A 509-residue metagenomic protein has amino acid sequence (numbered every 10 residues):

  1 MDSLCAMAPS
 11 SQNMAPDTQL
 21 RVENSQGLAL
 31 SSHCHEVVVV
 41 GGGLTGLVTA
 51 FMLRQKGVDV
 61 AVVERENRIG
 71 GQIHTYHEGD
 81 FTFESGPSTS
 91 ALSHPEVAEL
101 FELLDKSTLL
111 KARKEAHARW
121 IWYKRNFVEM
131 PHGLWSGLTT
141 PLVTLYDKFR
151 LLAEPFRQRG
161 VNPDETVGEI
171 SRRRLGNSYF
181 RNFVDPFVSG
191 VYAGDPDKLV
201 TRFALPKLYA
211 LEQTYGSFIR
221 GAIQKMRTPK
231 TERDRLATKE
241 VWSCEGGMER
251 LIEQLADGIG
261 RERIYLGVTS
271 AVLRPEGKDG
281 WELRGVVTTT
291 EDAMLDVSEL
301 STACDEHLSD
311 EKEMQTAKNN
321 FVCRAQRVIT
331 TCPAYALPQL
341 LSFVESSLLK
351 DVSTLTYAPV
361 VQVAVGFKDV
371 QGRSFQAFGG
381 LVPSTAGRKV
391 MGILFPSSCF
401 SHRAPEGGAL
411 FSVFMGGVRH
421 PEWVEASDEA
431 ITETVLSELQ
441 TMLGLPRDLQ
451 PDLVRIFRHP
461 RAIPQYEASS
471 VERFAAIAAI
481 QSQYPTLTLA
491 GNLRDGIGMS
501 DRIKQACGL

Functional and structural regions predicted by a protein language model:
S3-L4, D17-L20, N24-S31, P131-W135 (+3 more regions): Conserved flavin/dinucleotide-binding core of flavoenzymes
D17-T18, S31, K56, L266-F411 (+4 more regions): Mid-domain catalytic core of redox enzymes that form a hydrophobic substrate pocket/lid adjacent to a catalytic redox
H35-V62: N-terminal Rossmann-like FAD-binding beta1-loop-alpha1 element of flavoenzymes
T45, R68, Y335: Conserved Rossmann-like nucleotide-cofactor binding loop
R54-H77: Glycine-rich FAD pyrophosphate-binding loop
T75, A98-W120, S178-N182, Y357 (+2 more regions): A short alpha-helix-loop-beta-strand transition element characteristic of N-terminal alpha/beta dinucleotide-binding
G79-R159: Dinucleotide-binding Rossmann-like beta1-alpha1 core, especially the glycine-rich loop that anchors the ADP
A153-L273, G280-W281, V287-E313, R324: Active-site/ligand-binding neighborhood in enzyme catalytic cores
